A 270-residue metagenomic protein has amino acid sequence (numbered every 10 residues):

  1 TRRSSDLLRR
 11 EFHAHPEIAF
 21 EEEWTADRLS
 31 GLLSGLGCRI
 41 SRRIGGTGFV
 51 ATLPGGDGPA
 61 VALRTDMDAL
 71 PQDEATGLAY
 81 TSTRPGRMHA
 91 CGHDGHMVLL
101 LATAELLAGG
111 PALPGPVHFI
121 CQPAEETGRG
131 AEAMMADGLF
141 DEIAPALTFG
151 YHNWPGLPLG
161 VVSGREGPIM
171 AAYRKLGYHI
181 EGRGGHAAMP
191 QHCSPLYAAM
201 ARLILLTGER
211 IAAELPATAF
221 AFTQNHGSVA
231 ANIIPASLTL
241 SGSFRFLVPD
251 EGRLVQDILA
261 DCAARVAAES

Functional and structural regions predicted by a protein language model:
T1-S4: Short, small-residue-biased leader/transition segments that mark boundaries at the very start of proteins
E17-D57: A non-catalytic alpha/beta surface segment that caps or lines the substrate-entry region of metallo-dependent hydrolase
I18-A19, A69-P71, M88-E105: Di-metal (Zn2+ and/or Mg2+/Mn2+) metal-binding site signature of metallo-dependent hydrolases with the MBL/beta-CASP
L29, L99-L107, M200-T207: Buried hydrophobic packing segments
F49-V50, L70-Q72, G77-M88, D94-G95 (+2 more regions): Histidine/acidic-residue-rich, glycine-tolerant segments that coordinate divalent metal ions
L101-P114, L139: Flexible, small-residue-rich helix->loop connector segments that border functional cores
I233-Q256: A conserved active-site cap/scaffold subdomain adjacent to cofactor or substrate pockets
L254-A264: Short amphipathic alpha-helices in soluble, non-transmembrane regions that often serve as interface/regulatory elements
